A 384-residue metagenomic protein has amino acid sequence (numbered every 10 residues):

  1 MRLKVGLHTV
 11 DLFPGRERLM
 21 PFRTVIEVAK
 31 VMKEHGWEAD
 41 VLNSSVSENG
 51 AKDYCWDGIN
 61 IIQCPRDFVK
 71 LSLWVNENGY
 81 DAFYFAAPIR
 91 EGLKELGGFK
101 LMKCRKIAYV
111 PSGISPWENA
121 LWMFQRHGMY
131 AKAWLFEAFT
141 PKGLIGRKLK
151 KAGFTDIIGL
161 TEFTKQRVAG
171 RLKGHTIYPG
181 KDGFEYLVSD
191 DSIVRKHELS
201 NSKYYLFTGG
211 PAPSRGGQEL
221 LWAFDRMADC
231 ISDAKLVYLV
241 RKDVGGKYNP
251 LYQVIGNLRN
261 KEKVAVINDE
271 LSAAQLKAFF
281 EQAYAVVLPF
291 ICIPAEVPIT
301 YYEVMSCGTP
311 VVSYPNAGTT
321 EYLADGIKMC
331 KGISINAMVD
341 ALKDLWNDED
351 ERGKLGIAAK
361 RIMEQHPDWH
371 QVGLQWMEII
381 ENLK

Functional and structural regions predicted by a protein language model:
H8, E198-R215, L221-F224, V237: Conserved donor-binding/catalytic core segment of Leloir-type glycosyltransferases
S44-V46, T208, K235-P250, D269: Glycosyltransferase donor-sugar binding loop
I114, M129-I157: Membrane-proximal helix-turn-helix segments that form the acceptor-binding/catalytic region of lipid-linked
A169-R171, K181-H197, N201: Acidic anion/phosphate-binding donor-loop and adjacent secondary structure in glycosyltransferase catalytic cores
N249-A274: Nucleotide-activated donor-binding/catalytic signature segment of Leloir-type glycosyltransferases, i.e., the conserved
A278-A295, T309: Acidic donor-binding loop of glycosyltransferase active sites
S306, P310-S313: Short hydrophobic beta-strand element within catalytic cores of glycosyltransferases and related nucleotide-activated
D325-N336, D344-E349: Conserved acidic donor-binding segment of nucleotide-sugar-dependent glycosyltransferases
